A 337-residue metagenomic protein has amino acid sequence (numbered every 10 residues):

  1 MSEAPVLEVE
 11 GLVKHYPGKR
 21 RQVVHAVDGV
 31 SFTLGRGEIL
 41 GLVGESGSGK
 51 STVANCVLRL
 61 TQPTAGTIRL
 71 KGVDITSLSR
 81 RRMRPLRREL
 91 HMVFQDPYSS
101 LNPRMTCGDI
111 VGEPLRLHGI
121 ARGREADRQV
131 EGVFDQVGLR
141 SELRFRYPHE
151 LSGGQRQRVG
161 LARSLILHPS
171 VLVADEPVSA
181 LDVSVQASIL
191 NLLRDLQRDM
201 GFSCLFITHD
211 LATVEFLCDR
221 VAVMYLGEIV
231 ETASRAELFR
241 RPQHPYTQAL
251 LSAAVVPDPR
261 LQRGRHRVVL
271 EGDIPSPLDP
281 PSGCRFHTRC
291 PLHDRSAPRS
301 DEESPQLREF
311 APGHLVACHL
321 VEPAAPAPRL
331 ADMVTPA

Functional and structural regions predicted by a protein language model:
M1-R240, S252, V316-A317, V321-A337: ABC transporter nucleotide-binding domains
E3-P5, S234-A337: Charged, flexible cofactor/metal-binding loops and thiol motifs
